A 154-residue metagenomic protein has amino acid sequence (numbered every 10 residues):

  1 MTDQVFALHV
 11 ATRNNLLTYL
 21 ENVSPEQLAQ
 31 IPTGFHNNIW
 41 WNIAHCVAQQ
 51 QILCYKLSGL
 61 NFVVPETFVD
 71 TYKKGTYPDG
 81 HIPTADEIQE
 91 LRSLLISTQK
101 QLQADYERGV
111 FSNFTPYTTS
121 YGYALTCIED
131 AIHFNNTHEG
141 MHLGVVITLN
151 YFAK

Functional and structural regions predicted by a protein language model:
M1-D3: Absolute protein N-terminus
F6-V10, L17, Q27-K74, Y117-K154: Short, contiguous alpha-helical
H9, R13-L16, L20, L95 (+1 more regions): Hydrophobic alpha-helical core bundles mediating ligand binding, dimerization, or RNAP-core interactions
N14, P25-L28, Q51, K100 (+2 more regions): Generic structural signal for secondary-structure transition and capping sites
N22, N42-C46, D105: Conserved catalytic core of Hanks-type protein kinase domains
T76-N113, D130-N135: Acidic/histidine-rich alpha-helical segments that form the ligand environment of transition-metal centers
